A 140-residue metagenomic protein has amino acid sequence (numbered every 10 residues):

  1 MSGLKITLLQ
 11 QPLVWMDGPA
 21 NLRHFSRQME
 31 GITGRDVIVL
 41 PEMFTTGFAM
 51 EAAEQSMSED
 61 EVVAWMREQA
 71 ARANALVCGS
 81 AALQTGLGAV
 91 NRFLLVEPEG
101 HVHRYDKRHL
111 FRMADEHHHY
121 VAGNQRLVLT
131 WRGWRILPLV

Functional and structural regions predicted by a protein language model:
S2-L8: Extreme N-terminal starter segment of soluble prokaryotic enzymes
L8, C78, I136-L139: Short catalytic-loop micro-motif centered on adjacent basic/acidic residues
Q10-W15: Short polar catalytic/cofactor-binding loops
M16, F48, L110-M113: Conserved protein kinase catalytic core
G18, S26-P98, H103-R104: Cys-nucleophile CN-hydrolase/nitrilase-fold catalytic domain and related Cys-dependent amidase chemistry that acts on
N21: Substrate/cofactor-recognition hotspot
Q84-V140: Active-site catalytic loop in hydrolytic enzyme cores
